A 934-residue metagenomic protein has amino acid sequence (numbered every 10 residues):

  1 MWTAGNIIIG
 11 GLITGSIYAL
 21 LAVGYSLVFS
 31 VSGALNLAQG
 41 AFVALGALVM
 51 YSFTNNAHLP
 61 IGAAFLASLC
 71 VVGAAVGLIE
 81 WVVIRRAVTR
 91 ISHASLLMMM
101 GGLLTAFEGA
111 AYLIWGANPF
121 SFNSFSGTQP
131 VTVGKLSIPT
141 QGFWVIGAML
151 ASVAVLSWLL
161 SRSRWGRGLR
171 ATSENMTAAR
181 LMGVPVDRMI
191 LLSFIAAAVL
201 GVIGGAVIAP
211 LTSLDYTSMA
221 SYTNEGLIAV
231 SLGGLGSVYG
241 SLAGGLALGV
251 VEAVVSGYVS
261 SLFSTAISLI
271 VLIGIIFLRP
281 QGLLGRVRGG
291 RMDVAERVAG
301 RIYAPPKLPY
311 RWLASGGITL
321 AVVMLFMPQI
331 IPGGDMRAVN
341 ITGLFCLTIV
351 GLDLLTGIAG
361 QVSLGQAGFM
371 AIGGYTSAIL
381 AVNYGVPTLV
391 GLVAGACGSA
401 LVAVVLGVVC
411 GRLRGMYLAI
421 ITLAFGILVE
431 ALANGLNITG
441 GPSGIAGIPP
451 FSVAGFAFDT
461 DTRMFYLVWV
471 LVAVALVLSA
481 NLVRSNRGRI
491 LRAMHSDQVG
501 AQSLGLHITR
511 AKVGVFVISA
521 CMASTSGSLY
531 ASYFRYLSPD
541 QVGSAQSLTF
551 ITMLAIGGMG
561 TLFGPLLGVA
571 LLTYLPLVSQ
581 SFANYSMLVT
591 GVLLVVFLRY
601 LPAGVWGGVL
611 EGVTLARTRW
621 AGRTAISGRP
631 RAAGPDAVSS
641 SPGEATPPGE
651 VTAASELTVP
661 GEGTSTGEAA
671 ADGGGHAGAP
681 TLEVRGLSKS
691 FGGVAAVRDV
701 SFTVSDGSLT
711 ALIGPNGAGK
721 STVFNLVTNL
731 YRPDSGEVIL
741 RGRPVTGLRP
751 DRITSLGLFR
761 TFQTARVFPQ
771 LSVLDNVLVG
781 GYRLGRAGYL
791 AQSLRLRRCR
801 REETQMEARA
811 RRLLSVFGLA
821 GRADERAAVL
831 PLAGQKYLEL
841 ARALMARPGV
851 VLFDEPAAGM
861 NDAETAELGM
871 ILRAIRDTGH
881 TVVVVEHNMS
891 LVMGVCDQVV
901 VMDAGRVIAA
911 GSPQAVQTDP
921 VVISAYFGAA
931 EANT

Functional and structural regions predicted by a protein language model:
T14-L27, L35-N55, A75, I79 (+10 more regions): Hydrophobic alpha-helical segments within and immediately flanking transmembrane helices of multi-pass membrane proteins
G15-Y25, R180, V184-I208, A220 (+4 more regions): Transmembrane alpha-helices
V23, R180, V350, V499-Q502 (+3 more regions): Conserved N-terminal flank of the Walker A/P-loop in ABC nucleotide-binding domains
Y25-A47, I61, R90-S95, W165-G168 (+9 more regions): Short, non-helical or kinked segments that cap or interrupt transmembrane helices
A34-L37, R170, N175, G675-E683 (+1 more regions): Glycine-rich phosphate-binding loops of nucleotide-dependent enzymes
A94-N118, G134, D187, L262-S264 (+1 more regions): Transmembrane alpha-helices and adjacent helix-loop boundaries
L156-F194, M219, V477-V515, R822-D824: Membrane-helix/interface signature in polytopic inner-membrane proteins
A295-A299, Y303, L610-S688, A930-T934: ABC-family P-loop ATPase nucleotide-binding domain
